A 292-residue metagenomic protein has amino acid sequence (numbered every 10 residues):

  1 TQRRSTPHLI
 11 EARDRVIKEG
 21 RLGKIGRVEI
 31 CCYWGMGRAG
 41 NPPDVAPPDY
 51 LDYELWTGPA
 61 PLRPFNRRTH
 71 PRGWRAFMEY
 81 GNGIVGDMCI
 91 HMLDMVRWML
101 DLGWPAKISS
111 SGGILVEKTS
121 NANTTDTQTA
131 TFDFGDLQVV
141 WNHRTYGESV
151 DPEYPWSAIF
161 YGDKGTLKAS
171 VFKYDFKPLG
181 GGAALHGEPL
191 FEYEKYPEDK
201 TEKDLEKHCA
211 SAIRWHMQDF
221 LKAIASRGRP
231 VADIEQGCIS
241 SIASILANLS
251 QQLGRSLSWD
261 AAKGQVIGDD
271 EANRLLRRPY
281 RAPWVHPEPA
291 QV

Functional and structural regions predicted by a protein language model:
T1-S5, G20: Beta-strand-loop-alpha-helix segment that lines the small-molecule cofactor/substrate pocket of alpha/beta enzymes
T6-R15: Glycine-/Pro-rich loop/turn segments that contact NAD(P) or position catalytic residues in Rossmann-like domains
I10-E11, R21-K24, E29, Y33-E235 (+1 more regions): Contiguous beta-strand/loop segments that form the cofactor/metal-binding neighborhood of enzyme cores
